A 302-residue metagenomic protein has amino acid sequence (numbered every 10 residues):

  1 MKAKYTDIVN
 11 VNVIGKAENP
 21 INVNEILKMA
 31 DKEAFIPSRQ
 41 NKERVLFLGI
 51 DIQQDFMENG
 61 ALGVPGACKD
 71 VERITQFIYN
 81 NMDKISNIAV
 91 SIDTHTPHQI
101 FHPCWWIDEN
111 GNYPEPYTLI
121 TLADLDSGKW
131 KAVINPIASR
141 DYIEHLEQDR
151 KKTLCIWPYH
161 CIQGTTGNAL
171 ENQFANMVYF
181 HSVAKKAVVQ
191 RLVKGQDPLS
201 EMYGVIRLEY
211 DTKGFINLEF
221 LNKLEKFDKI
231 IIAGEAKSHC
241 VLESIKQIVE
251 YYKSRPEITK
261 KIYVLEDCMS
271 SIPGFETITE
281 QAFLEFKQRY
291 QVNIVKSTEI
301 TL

Functional and structural regions predicted by a protein language model:
M1-L48, I52-V90, H95-L302: Active-site-adjacent betaalpha module
